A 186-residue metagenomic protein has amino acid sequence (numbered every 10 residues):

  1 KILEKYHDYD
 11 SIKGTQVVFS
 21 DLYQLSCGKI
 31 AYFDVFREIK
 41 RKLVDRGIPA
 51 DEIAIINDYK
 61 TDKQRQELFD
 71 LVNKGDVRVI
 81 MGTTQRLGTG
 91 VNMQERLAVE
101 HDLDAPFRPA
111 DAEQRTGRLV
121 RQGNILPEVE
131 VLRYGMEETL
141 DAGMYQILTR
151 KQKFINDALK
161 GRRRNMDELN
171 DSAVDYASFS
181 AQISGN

Functional and structural regions predicted by a protein language model:
K1-S20: Conserved interdomain hinge at the start of the Helicase C-terminal
Y9-G14, I48-D51, N124-P127: Short helix-terminating capping/connector loops at secondary-structure junctions
D21-L25, F33, K60-T61, R86-G88 (+4 more regions): Short, solvent-exposed loop/turn segments at secondary-structure junctions
L22-N57: Conserved helicase motor "Helicase C" RecA-like lobe of SF1/SF2 P-loop NTPases
L25-S26, R65-F69, I80-D104, R108-P127: SF2 helicase motor core recognition
K40, P49-L87: Conserved helicase ATPase core of P-loop NTP-dependent helicases/translocases
A54, H101, L132-Y134: Hydrophobic/aromatic beta-strand patches that form the interior of the parallel beta-sheet core in alpha/beta enzyme
F107-E113, V120-G185: A conserved SF2-helicase RecA2
